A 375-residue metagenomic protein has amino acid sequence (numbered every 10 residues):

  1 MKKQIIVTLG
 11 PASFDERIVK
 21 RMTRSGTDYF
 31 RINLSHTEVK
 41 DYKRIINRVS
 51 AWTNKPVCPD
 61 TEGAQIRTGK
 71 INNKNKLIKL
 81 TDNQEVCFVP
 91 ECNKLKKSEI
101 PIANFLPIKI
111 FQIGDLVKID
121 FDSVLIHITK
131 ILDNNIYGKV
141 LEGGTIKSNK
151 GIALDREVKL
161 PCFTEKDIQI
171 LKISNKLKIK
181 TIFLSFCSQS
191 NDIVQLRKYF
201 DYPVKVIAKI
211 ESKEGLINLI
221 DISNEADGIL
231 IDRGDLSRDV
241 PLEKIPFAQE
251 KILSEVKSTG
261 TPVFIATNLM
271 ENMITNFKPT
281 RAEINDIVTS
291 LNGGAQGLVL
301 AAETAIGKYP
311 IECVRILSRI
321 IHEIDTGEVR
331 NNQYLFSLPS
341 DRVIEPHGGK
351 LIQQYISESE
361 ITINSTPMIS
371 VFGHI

Functional and structural regions predicted by a protein language model:
M1-I375: Non-catalytic helical/linker scaffolds that mediate oligomerization, partner binding, and domain coupling around large
